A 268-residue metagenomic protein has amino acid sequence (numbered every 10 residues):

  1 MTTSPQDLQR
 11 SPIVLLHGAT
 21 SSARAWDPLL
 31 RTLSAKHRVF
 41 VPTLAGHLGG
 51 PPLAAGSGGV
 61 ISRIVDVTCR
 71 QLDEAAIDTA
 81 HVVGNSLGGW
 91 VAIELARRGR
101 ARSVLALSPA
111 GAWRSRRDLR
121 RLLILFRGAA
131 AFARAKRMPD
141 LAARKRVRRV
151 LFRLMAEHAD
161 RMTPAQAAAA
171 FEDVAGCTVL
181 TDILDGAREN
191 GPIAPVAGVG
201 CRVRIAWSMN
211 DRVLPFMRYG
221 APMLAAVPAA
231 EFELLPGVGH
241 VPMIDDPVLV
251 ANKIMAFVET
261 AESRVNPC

Functional and structural regions predicted by a protein language model:
T3-P52: Conserved HGGG/HGGXW glycine-rich cap/lid loop of the alpha/beta-hydrolase fold
R31, G200-V238: Conserved loop-alpha-helix segment in the C-terminal half of the alpha/beta-hydrolase fold that carries the catalytic
S62-A80: Conserved acidic catalytic loop of the alpha/beta-hydrolase fold
V82-G84, L107: Short beta-strand immediately N-terminal to the catalytic nucleophile in serine-hydrolase-like folds
G84, G88, A92: Gly/Ala-rich beta-loop-alpha elbow adjacent to hydrolase catalytic centers
A101-A135: Flexible "cap/lid" loop of the alpha/beta hydrolase fold
P139-G198: Conserved alpha/beta-hydrolase catalytic His-Asp/Glu region
V227-C268: Catalytic active-site module of serine/aspartate enzymes centered on a nucleophile-bearing elbow/loop
